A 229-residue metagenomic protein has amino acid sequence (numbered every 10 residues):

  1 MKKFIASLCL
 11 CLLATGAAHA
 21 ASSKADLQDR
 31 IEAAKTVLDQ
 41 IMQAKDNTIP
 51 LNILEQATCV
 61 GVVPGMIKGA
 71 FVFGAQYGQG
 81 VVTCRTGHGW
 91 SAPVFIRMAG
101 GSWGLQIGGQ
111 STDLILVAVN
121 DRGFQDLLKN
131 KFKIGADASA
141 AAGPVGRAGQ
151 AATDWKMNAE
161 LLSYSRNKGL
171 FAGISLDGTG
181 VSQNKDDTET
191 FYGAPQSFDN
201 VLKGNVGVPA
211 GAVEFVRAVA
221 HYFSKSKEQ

Functional and structural regions predicted by a protein language model:
M1-K2, L38: Generic cytosolic/nucleocytoplasmic N-terminal low-complexity/intrinsically disordered segments
K2-K3, R30: Basic side chains
K3-I5, E228-Q229: Eukaryotic low-complexity, non-globular regulatory regions
F4-A14: Sec-dependent N-terminal signal peptides
T15-A21: Sec/Tat signal peptide C-region and signal peptidase I cleavage site
A21-Q229: Small-residue-enriched, tightly packed secondary-structure blocks
